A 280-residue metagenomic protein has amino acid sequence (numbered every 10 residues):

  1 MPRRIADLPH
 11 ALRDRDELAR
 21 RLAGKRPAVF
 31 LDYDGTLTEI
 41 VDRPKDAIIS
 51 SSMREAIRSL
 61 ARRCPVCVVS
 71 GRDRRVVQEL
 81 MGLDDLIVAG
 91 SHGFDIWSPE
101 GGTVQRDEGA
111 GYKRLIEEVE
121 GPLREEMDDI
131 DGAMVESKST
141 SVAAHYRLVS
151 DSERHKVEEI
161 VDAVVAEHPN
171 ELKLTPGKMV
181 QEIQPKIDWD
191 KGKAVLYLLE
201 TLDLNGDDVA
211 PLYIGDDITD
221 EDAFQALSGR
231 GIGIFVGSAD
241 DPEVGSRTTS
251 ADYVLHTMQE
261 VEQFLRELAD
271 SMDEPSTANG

Functional and structural regions predicted by a protein language model:
P2-A11, G24, G192-G280: Mg2+-dependent phosphoryl-transfer enzymes with acidic/Ser/Thr/Gly-rich catalytic loops
P2-R4, T36-P44, A210: Short, basic, glycine/proline-bearing loop/turn elements
P9-K25, R75-M81: Short amphipathic alpha-helices and their capping/turn segments at secondary-structure boundaries
L22-R43, V68, V195: Asp-based phosphoryl-transfer active-site loop
P27-V29, D85-L86, P211: The start of beta-strands in P-loop NTPase/AAA+ ATPase cores
T36, R74, T219: Conserved Rossmann-like nucleotide-cofactor binding loop
A47-K138: Active-site phosphate-binding/coordination module
P122, I130, E136-I214, I218-G231: Conserved acidic, metal-coordinating active-site core of Asp-based, Mg2+-dependent phosphoryl-transfer enzymes
